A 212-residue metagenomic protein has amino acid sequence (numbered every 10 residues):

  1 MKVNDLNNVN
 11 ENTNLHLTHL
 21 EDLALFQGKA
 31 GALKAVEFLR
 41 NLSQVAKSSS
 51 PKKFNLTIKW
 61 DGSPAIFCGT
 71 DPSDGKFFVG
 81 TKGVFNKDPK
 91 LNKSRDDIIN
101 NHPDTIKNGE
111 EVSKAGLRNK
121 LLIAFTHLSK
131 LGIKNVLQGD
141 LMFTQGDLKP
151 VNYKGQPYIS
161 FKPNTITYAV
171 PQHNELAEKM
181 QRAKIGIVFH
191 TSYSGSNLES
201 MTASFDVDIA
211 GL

Functional and structural regions predicted by a protein language model:
M1-E11: Non-Sec secretion/translocation targeting segments of pathogen effectors
E11-F54, K59-P64, C68-L212: Core nucleotide-handling region used for phosphoryl-transfer chemistry
